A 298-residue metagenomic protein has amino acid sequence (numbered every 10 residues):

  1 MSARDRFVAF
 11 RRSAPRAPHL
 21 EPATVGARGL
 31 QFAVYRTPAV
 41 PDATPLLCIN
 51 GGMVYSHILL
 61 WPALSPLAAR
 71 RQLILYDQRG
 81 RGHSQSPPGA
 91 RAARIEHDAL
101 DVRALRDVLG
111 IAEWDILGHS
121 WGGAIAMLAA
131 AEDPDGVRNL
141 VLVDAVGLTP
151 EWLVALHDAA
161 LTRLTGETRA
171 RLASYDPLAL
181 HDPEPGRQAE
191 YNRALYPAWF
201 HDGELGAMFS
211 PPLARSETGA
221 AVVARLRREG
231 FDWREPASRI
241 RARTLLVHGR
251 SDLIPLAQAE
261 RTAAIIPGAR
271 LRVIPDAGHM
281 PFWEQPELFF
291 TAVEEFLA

Functional and structural regions predicted by a protein language model:
L30-S86: Conserved HGGG/HGGXW glycine-rich cap/lid loop of the alpha/beta-hydrolase fold
L75-W121, T291: Active-site loop/oxyanion-hole signature of alpha/beta-hydrolase fold enzymes
A112-A155: Conserved hydrolase catalytic core segment
L140-L178: Flexible "cap/lid" loop of the alpha/beta hydrolase fold
Y175-R227, P236: Conserved alpha/beta-hydrolase catalytic His-Asp/Glu region
I240, L246-H248: Short beta-strand/loop motif that positions the catalytic acidic residue of the alpha/beta-hydrolase fold
L253-Q258: Conserved alpha/beta-hydrolase "acid-adjacent" motif
A269-A298: Catalytic active-site module of serine/aspartate enzymes centered on a nucleophile-bearing elbow/loop
